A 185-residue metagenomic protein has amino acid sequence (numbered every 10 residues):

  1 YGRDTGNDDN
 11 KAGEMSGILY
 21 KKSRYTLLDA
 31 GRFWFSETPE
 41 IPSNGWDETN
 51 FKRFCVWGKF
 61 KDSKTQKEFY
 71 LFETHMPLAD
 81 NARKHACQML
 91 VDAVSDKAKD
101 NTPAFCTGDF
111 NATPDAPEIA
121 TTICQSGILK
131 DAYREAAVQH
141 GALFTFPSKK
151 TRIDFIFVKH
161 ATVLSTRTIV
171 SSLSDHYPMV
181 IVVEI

Functional and structural regions predicted by a protein language model:
Y1-E68, T162, I169-V170: Structured beta-strand-rich core segments of catalytic domains in phosphoester-bond hydrolases
G2, G17-I18, W57, Y70-E73 (+3 more regions): Structural recognition of the beta-strand scaffold that forms the well-ordered cores of secreted hydrolase catalytic
G2-G6, K21-K22, R32-F33, E73-P77 (+3 more regions): Active-site-proximal beta-strand/loop segments in catalytic clefts of secreted hydrolases
A12-M15, K52-V56, K67, F72 (+3 more regions): Residues that flank catalytic or metal-binding motifs in active/ligand-binding sites
R24, D80-N81, D92-F105, N111-I185: Metal-dependent phosphoester-hydrolase catalytic domains
A30, F72, A82-H85: A short secondary-structure junction signal
D62, H75-M76, V183-I185: Short beta-strand segments enriched in hydrophobic/aromatic residues within well-folded beta-rich domains
A86-V91: Charged helix-capping and loop-helix junction motifs
